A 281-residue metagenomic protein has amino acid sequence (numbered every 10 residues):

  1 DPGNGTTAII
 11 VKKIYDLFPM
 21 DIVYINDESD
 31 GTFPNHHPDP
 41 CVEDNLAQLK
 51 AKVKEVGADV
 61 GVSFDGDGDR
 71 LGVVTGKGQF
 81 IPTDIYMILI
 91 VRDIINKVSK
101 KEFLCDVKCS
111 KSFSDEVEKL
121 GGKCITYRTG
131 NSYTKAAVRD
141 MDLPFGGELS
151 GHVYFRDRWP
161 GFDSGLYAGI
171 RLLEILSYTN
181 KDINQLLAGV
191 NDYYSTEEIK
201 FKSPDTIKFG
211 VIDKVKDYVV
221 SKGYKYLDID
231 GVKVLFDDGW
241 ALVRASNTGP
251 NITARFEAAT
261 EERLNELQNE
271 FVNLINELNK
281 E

Functional and structural regions predicted by a protein language model:
P2-T179, E197: Phosphate-binding chemistry for phosphorylated carbohydrates and sugar-nucleotides
N96-E281: Phosphate-binding and adjacent anionic-ligand microenvironments
